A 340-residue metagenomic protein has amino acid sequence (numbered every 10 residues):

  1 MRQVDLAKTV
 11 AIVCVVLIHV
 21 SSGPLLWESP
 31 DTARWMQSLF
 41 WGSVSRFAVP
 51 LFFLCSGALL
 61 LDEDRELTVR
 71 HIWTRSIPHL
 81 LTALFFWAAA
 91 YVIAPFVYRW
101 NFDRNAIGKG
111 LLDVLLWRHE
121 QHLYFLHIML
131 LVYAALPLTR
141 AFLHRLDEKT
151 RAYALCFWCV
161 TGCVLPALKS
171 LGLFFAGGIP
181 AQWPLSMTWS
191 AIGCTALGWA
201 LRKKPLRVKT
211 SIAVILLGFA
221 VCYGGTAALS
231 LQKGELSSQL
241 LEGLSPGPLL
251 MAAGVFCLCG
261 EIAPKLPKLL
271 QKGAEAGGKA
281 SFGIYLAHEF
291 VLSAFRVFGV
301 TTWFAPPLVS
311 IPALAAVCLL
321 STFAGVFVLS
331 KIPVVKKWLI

Functional and structural regions predicted by a protein language model:
R2-D62, L81-A88: Functionally critical transmembrane alpha-helices in membrane proteins and complexes, commonly lining
V16-V20, A88-A89, F157-S170, L216-S230 (+2 more regions): Aromatic-anchored segments of alpha-helical transmembrane domains
W35, G42-L51, E63-V97, R104-Q121 (+3 more regions): Transmembrane alpha-helical segments and their boundary/interface "anchor" motifs in multi-pass integral membrane
L39-V49, V114-I128, A167-G193, T226-G254: Interfacial loop-to-helix transition and helix-capping segments at the boundaries of transmembrane helices
A58-L67, P137-L146, L197-L206, C257-P267 (+1 more regions): Structural signal for the C-terminal ends of transmembrane alpha-helices and the immediately following loop
Y133-V160, W199-L217: Solvent-exposed interhelical
R207-Q271, E275: Alpha-helical transmembrane segments and terminal signal-anchor/GPI-anchor hydrophobic tails, characterized by long
A263-E275, E289-I340: C-terminal "closing" transmembrane helix and its immediate cytosolic amphipathic cap in multi-pass membrane proteins
